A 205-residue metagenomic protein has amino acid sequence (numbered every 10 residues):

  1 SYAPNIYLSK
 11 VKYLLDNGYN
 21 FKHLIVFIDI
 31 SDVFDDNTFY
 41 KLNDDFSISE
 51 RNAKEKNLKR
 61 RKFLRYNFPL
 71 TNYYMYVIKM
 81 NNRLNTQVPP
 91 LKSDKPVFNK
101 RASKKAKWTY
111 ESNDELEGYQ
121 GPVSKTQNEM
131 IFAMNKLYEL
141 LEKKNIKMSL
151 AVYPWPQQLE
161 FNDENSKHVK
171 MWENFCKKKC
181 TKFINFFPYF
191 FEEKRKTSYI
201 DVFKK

Functional and structural regions predicted by a protein language model:
S1-F39: Membrane-embedded segments
K12, D16-Y19, E139-K143, K177: Sec-exported extracytoplasmic/periplasmic mature domains
I30-E173, T181, F186-T197: Serine-dependent acyl-ester chemistry module
K182, V202-K205: Histidine-centered active-site loop/cap adjacent to the catalytic His in serine esterases/O-acetyl transfer systems
